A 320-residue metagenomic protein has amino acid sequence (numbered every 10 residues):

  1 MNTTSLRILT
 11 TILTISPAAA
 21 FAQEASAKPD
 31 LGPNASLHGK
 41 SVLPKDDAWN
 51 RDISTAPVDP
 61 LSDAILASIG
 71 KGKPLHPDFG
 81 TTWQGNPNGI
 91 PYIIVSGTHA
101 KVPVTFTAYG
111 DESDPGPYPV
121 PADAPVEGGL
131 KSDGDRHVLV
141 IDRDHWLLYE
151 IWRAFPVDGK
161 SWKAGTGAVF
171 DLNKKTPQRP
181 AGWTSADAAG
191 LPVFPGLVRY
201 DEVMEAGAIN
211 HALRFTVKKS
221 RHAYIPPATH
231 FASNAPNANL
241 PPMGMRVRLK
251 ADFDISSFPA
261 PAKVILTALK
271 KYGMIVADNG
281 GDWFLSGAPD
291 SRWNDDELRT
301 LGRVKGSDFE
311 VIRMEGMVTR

Functional and structural regions predicted by a protein language model:
M1-T10: Bacterial N-terminal signal peptides that target proteins for export
L9-A18: Bacterial N-terminal signal peptides
Q23-R320: Short, surface-exposed polybasic-aromatic patches that bind anionic ligands, especially phosphate groups
